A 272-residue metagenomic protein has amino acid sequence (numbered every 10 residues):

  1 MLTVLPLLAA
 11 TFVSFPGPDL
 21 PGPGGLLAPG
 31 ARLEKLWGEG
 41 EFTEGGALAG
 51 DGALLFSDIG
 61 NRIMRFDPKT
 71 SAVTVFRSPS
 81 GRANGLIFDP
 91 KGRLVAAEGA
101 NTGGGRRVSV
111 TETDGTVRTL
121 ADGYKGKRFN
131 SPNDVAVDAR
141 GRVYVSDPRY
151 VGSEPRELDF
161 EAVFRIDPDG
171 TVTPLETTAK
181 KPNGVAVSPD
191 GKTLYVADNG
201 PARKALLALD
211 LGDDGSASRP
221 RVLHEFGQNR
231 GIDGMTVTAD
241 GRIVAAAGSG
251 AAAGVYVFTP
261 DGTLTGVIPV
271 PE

Functional and structural regions predicted by a protein language model:
M1-T11: Bacterial N-terminal signal peptides
A10-E272: Sequence-structural signature of mature extracellular/luminal beta-sheet repeat domains, prominently beta-propellers
